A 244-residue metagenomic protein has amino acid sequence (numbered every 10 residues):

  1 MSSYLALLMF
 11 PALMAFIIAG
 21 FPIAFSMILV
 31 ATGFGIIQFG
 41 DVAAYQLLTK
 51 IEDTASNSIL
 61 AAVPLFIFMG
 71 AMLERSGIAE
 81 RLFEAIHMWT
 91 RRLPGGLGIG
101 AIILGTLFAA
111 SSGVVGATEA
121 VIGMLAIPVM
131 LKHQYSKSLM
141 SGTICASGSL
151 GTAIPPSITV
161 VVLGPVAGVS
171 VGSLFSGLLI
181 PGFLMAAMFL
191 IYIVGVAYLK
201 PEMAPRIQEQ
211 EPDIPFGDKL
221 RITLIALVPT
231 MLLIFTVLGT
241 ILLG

Functional and structural regions predicted by a protein language model:
M1-G244: Alpha-helical transmembrane segments of multi-pass membrane transport proteins
